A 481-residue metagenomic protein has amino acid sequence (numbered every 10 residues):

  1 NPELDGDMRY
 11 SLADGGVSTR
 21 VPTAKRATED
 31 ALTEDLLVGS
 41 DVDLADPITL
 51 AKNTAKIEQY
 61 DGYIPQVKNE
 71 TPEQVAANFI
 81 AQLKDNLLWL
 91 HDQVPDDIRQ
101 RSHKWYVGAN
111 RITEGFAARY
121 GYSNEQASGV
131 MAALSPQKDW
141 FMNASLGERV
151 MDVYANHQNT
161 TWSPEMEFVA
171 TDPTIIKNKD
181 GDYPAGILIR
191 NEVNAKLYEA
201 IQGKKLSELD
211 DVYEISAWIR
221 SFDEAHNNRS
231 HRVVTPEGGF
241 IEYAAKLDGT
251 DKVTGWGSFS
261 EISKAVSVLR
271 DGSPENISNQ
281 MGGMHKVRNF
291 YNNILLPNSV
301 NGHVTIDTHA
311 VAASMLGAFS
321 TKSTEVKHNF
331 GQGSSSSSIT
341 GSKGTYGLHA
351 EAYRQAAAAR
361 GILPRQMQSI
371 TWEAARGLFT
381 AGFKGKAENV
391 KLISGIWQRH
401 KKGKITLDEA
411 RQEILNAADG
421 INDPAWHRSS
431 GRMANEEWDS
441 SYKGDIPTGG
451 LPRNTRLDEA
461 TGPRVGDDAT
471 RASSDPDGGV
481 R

Functional and structural regions predicted by a protein language model:
R9-Y10, V17-T19: Short linear proline/tyrosine/threonine-rich motifs used for host-factor recruitment and membrane trafficking/assembly
G16, K25-D475: HhH-family (HhH-GPD) DNA N-glycosylase catalytic core used in base-excision repair
